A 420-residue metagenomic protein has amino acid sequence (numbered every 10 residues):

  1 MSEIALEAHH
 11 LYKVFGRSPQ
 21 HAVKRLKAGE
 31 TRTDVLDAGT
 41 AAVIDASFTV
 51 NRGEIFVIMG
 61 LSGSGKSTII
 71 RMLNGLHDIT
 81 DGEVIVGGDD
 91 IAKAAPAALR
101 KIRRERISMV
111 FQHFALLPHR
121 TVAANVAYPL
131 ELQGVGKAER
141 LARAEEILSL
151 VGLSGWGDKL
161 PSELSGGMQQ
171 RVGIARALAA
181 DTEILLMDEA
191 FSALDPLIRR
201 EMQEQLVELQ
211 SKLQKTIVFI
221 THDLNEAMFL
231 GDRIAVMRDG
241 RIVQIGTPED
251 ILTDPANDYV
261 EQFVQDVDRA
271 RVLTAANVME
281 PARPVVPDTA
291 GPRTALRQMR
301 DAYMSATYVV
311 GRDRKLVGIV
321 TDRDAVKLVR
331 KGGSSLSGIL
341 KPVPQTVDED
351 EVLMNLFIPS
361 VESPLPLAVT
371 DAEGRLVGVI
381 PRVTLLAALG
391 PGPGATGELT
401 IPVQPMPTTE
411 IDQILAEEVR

Functional and structural regions predicted by a protein language model:
K24-R32, D89-D90, E131-G134, A138-G155: Conserved ABC ATPase "signature" region
N74: Helix-to-loop junction immediately C-terminal to a conserved catalytic motif
G82-D90: Conserved ABC transporter NBD signature motif
R120-A127: Short coil-to-helix segment of the ABC ATPase nucleotide-binding domain corresponding to the Q-loop/switch region
L160-L164, M168: Conserved ABC ATPase signature
I245-G246, D254, I319, V379: ABC ATPase "signature
V285-M304, V309-D313, K327-R330, Q345-E373 (+2 more regions): The conserved cystathionine-beta-synthase
